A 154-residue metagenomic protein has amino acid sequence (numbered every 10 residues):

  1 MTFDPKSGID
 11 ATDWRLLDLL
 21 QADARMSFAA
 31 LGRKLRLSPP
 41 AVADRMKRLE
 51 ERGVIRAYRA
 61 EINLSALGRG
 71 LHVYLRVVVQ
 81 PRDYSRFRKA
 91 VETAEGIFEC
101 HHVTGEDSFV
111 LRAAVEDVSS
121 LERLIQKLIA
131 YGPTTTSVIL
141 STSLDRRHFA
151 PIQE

Functional and structural regions predicted by a protein language model:
M1-E154: A compositional/biophysical signature of low hydrophobicity enriched in polar/charged and small residues
